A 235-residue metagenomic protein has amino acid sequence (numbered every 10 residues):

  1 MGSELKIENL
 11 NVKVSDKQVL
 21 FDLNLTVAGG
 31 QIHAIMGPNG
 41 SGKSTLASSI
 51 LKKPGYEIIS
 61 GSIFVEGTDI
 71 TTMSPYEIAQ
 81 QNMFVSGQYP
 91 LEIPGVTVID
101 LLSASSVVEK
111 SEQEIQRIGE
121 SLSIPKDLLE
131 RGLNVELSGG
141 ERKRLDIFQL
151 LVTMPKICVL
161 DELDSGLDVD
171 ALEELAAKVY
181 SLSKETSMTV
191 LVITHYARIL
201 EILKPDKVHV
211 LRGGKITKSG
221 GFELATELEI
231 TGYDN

Functional and structural regions predicted by a protein language model:
L5-I7, V19-D22: Conserved structural motif at the start of ABC-family nucleotide-binding domains
M36-P38: The feature captures the beta-strand-to-loop junction immediately N-terminal to the Walker
S62-I78, N134: ABC ATPase NBD Q-loop/coupling interface
Q88-Y89, P94-E114: Q-loop/switch helix immediately C-terminal to the Walker
D146-I147: Hydrophobic anchor residue at the start of the ABC signature
L150-L151: ABC ATPase C-loop
V159-L163, D170: Walker B catalytic motif
I202, K207, L211, K215-N235: Conserved beta-strand-loop-alpha-helix hinge in the C-terminal portion of ABC ATPase nucleotide-binding domains
